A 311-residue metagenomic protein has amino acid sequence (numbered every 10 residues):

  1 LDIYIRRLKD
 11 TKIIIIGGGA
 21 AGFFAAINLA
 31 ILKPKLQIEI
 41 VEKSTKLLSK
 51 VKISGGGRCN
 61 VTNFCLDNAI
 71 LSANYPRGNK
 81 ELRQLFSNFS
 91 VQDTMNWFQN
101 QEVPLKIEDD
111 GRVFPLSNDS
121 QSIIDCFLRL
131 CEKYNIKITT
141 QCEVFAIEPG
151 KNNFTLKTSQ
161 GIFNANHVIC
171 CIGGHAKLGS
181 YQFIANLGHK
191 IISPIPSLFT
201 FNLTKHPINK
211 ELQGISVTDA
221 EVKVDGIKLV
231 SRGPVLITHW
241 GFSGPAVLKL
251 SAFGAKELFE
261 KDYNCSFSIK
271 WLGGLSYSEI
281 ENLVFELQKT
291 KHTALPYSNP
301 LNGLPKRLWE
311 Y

Functional and structural regions predicted by a protein language model:
T11, T158-H167, S231: Core beta-strand elements of the Rossmann-like FAD/NAD(P) dinucleotide-binding domain in flavoenzyme oxidoreductases
K12-I40: N-terminal Rossmann-like FAD-binding beta1-loop-alpha1 element of flavoenzymes
I16, V144, F163-H175, I184 (+1 more regions): Short hydrophobic core segments
A30-G56: Glycine-rich FAD pyrophosphate-binding loop
L32, K46, D67-A69, S87 (+4 more regions): Residue-level recognition of phosphate/Mg2+-coordinating polar/acidic sites in nucleotide-handling active sites
L82-S90, D110-R129, H175-G179: Short beta-strand to alpha-helix junction loop
T140-N153: A conserved short coil-to-beta-strand element within the FAD-binding core of flavoproteins
H167-N209: Glycine-rich loop(s) and the adjacent beta-strand/alpha-helix scaffold that form part
